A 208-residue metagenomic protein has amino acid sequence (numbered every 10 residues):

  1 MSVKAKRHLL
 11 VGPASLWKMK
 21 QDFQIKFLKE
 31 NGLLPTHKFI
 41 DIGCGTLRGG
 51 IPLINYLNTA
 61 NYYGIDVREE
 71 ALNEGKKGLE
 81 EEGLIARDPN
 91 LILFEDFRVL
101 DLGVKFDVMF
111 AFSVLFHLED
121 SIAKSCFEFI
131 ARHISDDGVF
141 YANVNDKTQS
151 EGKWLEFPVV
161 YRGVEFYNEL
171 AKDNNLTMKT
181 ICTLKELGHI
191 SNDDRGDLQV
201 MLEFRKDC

Functional and structural regions predicted by a protein language model:
M1-N31, T46-D101, L118-S125, F129 (+1 more regions): Class I (Rossmann-like) S-adenosyl-L-methionine-dependent methyltransferase catalytic domain, capturing the SAM-binding
T36-G45: Conserved class I S-adenosyl-L-methionine
K38, D137-V139: Short glycine-centered segments of the SAM/dcSAM-binding site in methyltransferase folds
V104: Active-site charged/polar residues at nucleotide-handling catalytic sites that mediate phosphoryl, nucleotidyl
D107: Conserved acidic residues
F110: A conserved beta-strand element that flanks and buttresses the S-adenosyl-L-methionine
S113-V114: Short catalytic micro-motifs in class I SAM-dependent methyltransferases
